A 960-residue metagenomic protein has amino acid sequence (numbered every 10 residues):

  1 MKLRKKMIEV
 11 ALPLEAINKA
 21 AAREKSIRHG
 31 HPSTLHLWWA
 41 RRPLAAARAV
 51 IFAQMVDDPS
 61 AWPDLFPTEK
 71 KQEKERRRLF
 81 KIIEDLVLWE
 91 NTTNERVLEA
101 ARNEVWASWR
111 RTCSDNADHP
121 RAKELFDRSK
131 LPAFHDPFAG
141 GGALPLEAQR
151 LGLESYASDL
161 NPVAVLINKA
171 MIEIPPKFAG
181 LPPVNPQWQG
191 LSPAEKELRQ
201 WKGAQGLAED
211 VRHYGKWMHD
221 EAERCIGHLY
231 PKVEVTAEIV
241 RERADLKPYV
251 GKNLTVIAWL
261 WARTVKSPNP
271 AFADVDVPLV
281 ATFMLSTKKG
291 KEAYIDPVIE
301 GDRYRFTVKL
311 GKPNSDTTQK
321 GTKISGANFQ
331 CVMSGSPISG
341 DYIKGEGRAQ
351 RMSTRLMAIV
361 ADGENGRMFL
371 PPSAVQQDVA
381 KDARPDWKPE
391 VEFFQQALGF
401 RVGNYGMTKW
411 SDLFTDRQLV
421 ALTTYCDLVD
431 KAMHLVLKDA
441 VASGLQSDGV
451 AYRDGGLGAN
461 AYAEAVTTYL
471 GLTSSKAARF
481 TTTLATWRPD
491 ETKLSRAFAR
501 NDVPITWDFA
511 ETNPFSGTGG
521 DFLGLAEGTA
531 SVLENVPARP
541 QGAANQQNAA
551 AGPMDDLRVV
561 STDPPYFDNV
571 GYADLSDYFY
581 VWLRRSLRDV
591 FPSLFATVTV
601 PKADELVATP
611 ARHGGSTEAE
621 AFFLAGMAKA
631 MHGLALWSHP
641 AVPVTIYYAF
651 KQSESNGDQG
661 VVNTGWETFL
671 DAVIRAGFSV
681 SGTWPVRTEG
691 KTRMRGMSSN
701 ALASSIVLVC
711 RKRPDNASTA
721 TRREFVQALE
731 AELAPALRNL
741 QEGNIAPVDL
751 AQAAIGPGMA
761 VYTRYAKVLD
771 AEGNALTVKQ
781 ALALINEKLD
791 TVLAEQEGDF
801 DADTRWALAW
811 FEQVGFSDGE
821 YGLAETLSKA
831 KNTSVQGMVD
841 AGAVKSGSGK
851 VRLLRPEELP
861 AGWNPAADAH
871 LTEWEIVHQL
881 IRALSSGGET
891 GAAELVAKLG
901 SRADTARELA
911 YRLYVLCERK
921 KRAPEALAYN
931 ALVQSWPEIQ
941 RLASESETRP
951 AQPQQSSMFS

Functional and structural regions predicted by a protein language model:
M1-H135, P145, Q149-R558, P565 (+4 more regions): Nucleic-acid modification enzymes, centered on SAM-dependent nucleic-acid methyltransferases
F138: Conserved redox-active cysteine motifs that mediate thiol-disulfide chemistry, especially di-cysteine Cys-X(1-2)-Cys
G141: Conserved SAM/SAH-binding loop
T617-F622: Nucleic-acid endo/exonuclease domains
L624-V642, D671, R675: A short glycine-rich, Lys/Arg-flanked "PGG" loop and its adjoining helix->strand segment in the class I
V642-Y648: Short beta-strand segments at enzyme active-site cores
